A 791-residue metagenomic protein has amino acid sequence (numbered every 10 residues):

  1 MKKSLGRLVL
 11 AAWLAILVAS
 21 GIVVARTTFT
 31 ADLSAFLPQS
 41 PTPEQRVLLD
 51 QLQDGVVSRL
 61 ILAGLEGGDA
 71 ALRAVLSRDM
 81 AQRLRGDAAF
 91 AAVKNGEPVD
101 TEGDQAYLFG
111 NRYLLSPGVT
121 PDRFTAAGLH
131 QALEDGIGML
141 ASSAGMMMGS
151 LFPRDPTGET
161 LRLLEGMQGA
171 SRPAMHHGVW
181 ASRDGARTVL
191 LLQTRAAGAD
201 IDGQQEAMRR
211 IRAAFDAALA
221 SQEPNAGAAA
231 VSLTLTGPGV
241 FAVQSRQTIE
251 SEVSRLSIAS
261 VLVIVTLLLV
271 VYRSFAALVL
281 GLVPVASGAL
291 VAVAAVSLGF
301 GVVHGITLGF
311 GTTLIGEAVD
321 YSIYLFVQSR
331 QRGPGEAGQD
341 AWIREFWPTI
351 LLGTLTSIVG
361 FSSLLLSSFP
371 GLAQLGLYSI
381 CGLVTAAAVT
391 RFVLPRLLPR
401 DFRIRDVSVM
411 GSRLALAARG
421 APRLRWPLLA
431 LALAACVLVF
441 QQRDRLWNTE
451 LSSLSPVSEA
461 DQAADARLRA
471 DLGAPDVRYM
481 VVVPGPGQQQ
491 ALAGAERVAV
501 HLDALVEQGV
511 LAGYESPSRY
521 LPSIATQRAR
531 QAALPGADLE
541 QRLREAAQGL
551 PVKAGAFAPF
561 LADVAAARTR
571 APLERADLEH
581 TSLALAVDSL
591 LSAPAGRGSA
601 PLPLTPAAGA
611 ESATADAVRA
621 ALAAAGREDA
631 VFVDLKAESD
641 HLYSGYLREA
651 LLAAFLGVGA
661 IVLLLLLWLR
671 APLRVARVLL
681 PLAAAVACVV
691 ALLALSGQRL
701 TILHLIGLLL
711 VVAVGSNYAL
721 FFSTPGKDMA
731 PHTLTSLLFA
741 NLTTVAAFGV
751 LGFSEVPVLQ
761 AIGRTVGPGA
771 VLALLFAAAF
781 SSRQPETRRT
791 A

Functional and structural regions predicted by a protein language model:
M1-A31, P395-R396, R400-E450: Signature of alpha-helical transmembrane segments and their immediate interfacial
G21-V23, V75-T188, A228, G509-V587: Alpha-helical transmembrane helix bundles of large polytopic membrane transport and channel proteins
V23-G68, G166-V179, R443-G487, A713: Solvent-exposed, non-transmembrane loop/terminal regulatory segments of multi-pass membrane proteins
M146-L269, S274, A566-V662: Extracytoplasmic
A277-Y324, R674-F721, G749: Hydrophobic transmembrane alpha-helices and their membrane-interface caps in long multi-pass transport proteins
L282, P334-S367, G726-E755, L774: Pore- and gate-forming transmembrane helices of large, multi-pass membrane proteins
L298, L314-R330, W347, L351-V409 (+3 more regions): Transmembrane alpha-helices and their membrane-interface boundaries in multi-pass membrane transporters and channels
W426-G549: Juxtamembrane segments of multi-pass membrane proteins
